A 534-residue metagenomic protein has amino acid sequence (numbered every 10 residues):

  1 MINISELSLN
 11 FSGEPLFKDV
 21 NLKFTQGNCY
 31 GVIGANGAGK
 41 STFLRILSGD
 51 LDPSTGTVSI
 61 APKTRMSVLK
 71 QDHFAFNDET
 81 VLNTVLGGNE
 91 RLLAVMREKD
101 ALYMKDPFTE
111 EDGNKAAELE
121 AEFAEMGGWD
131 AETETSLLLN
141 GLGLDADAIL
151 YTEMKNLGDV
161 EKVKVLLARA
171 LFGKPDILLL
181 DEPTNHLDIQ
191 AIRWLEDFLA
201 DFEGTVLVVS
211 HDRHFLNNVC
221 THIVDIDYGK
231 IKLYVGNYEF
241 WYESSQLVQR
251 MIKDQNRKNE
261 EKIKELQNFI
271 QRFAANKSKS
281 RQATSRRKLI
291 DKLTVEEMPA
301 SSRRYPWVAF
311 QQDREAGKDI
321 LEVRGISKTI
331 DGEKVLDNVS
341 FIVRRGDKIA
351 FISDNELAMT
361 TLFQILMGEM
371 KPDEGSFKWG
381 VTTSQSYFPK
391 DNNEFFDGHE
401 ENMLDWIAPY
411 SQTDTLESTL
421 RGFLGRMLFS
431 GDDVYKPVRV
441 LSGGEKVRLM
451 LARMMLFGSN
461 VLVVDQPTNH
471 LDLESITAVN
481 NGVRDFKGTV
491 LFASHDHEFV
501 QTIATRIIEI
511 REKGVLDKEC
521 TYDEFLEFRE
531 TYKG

Functional and structural regions predicted by a protein language model:
M1-D254, D313-G534: ABC ATP-binding cassette signature C-motif
I189, V235, R257-E260, K264 (+1 more regions): Short, amphipathic alpha-helical segments
Q246-K277, I290-A300, E527-G534: C-terminal boundary and immediately downstream tail of ABC-type ATPase nucleotide-binding domains
S278-S285: Transmembrane helical bundles of ABC transporters
K288-D291, L321: Generic structural signal for well-ordered, non-transmembrane alpha-helical segments in soluble/cytosolic regions
M298-E322: Amphipathic heptad-repeat alpha-helical coiled-coil/stalk segments that mediate oligomerization, filament/stalk
